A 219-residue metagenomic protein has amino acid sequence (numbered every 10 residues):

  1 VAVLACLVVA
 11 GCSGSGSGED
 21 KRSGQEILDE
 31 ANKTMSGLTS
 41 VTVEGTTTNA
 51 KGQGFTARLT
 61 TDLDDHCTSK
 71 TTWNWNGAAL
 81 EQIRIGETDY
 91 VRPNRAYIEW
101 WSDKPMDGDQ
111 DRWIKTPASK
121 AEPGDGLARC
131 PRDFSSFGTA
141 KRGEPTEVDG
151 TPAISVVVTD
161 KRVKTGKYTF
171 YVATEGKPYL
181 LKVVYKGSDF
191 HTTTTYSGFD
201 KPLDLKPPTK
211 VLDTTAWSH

Functional and structural regions predicted by a protein language model:
V1-L63, K141, T146, K210-H219: N-terminal leader/targeting segments and the immediate start of mature chains
A31-K33, A57-D65, Q82, V172 (+1 more regions): Extended lipid/amphipathic-ligand handling interfaces
G37-E44, D64-T71, D149-V157, K177-K182: Short, hydrophobic/aromatic-rich segments at coil-to-beta transitions
G45-A50, T71-N76, P93-R95, D160 (+2 more regions): Beta-turn initiation residues at beta-strand->coil junctions
K51-G52, G77, V148-P152: Short acidic/glycine-enriched loop/turn segments that link adjacent beta-strands
D64-G124, H191-T193: An acidic-aromatic
L127-K164: A mid-sequence, solvent-exposed acidic-amphipathic segment
D149-L212: Gly/Pro-enriched, hydrophobic low-complexity segments that function as extracytoplasmic propeptides/linkers
